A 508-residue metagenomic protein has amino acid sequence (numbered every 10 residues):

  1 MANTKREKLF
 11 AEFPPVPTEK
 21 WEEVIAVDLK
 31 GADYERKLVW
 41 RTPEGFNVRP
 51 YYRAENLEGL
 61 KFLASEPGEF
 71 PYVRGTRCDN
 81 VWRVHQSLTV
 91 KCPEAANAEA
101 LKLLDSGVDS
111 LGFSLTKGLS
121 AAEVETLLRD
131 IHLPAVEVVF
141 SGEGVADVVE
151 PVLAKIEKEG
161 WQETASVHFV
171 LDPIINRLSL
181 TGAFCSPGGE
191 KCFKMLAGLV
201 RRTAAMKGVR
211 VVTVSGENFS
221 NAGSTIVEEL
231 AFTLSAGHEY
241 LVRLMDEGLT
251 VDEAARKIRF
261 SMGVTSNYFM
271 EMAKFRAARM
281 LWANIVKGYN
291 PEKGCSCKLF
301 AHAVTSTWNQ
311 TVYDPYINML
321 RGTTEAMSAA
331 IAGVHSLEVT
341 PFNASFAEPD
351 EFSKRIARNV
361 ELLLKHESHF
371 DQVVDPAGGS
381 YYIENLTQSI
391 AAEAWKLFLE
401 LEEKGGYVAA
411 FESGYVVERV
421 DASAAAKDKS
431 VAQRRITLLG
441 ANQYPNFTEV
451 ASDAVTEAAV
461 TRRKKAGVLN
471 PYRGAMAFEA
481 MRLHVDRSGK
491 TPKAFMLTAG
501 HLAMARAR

Functional and structural regions predicted by a protein language model:
A2-E22, V39-W40, F46-Y72, H335 (+2 more regions): Intrinsic disorder at enzyme termini
A2-N267, E271, Y289, K298-H302 (+4 more regions): Catalytic alpha/beta active-site cores
G45, G107, G160, W282 (+4 more regions): Conserved, mostly hydrophobic/aromatic
V200, A204-L241, T323-F398: Mobile "lid/hinge" segments at catalytic clefts and subdomain interfaces of large enzymes
S224-L230, T265-A277, S306-M319, A347-A357 (+3 more regions): Short glycine/threonine-rich loop-to-helix capping motif typified by GTGT followed within a few residues by an Asp-Pro
L234-G237, F260-A357: Glycine-rich anion/phosphate-binding loop at the beta-strand->alpha-helix junction
L244-D252, V286-K293, A347, D371-D375: Inter-helical turn/loop segments and adjacent helix faces that build the functional surface of alpha-helical bundle
N309, P341-A347, S368-Y382, R473 (+1 more regions): N-terminal glycine-/lysine-enriched basic segments
